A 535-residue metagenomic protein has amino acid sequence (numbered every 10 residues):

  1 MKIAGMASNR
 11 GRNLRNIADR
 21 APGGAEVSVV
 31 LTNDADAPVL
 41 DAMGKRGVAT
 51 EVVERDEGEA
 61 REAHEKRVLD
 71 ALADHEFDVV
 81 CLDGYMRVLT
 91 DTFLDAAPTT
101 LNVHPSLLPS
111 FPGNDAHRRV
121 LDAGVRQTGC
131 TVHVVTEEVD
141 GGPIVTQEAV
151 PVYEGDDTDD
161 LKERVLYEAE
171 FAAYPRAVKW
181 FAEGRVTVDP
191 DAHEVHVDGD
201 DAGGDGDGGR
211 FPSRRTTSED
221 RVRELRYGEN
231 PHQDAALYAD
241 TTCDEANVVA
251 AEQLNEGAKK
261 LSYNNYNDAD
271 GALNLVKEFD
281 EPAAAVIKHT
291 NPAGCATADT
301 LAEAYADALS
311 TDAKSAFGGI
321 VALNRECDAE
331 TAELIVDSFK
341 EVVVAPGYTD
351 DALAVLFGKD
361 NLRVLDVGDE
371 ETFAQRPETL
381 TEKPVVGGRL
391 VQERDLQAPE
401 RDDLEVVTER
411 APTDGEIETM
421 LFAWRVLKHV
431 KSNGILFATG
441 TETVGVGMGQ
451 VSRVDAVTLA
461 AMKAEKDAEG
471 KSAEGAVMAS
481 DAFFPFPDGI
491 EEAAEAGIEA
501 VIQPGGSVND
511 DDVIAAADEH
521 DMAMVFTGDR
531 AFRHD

Functional and structural regions predicted by a protein language model:
M1-A42, R46: N-terminal Rossmann-like dinucleotide-binding module
M1-K2, D19-G24, G184-S218, F373 (+3 more regions): Haloarchaeal acidic low-complexity proteome signature biased toward cell-envelope/secretome components but also
T32-D34, D56-E57, R61-E65, H75-D91 (+2 more regions): N-terminal glycine-rich "phosphate-gripper" loop used for MgATP/nucleotide binding and carboxylate activation
M86-D198: Donor/substrate-binding cores of folate-linked one-carbon enzymes
D200-Y348, L353, K359-N361, D366-G368 (+2 more regions): Active-site loops and adjacent core secondary-structure elements that bind or stabilize anionic groups
A293-A313, E442-I490: Glycine- and Gly-Pro-enriched alpha-helical subdomains that act as flexible, kink-prone "lid/hinge" or packing modules
N324, D337-L365, F486, E491-H534: C-terminal binding/interaction regions
T408-G434: Short, basic/aromatic recognition patches
